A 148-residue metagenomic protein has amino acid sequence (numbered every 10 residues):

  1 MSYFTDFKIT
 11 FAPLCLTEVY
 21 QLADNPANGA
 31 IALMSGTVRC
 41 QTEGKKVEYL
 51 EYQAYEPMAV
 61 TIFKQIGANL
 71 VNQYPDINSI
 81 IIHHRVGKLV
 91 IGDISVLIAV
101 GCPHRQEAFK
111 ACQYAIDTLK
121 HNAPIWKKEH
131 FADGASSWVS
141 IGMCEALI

Functional and structural regions predicted by a protein language model:
M1-I94, G101, E107-Q113, D117-I148: N-terminal, polar/charged subdomain of small-to-medium soluble alpha/beta proteins
